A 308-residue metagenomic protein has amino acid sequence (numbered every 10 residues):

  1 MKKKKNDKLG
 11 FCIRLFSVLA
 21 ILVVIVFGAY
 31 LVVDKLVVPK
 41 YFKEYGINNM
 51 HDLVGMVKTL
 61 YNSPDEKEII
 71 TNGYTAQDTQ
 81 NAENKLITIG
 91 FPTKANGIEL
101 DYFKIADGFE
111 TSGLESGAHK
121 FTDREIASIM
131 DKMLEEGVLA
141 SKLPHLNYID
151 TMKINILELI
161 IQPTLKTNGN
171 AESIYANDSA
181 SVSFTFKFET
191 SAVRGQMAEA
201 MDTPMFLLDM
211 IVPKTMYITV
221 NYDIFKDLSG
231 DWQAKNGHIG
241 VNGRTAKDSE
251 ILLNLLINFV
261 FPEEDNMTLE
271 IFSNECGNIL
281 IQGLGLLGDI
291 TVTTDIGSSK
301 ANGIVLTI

Functional and structural regions predicted by a protein language model:
K2-I308: Extracellular/lumenal and peripheral-membrane lipid-interaction modules
